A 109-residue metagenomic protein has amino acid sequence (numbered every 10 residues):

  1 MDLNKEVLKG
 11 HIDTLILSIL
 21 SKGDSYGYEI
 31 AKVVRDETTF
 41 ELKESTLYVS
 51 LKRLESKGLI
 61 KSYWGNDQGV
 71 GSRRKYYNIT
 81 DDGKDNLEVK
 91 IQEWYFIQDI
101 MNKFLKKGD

Functional and structural regions predicted by a protein language model:
M1-K5: Short, Lys/Arg-enriched N-terminal segment that forms or immediately precedes the first helix of a structured domain
E6-Y48: N-terminal helix-turn-helix DNA-binding core of bacterial DNA-binding proteins
S18, K32, V49, K61 (+2 more regions): A cross-family signal for key residues in well-ordered alpha-helices that form functional helical elements
R53: Alpha-helical DNA-recognition elements
K57-R73: Beta-hairpin "wing" of winged helix-turn-helix
I79-G83: Accessory beta->alpha helical hairpin/"wing" motif in late/C-terminal subdomains of nucleic-acid enzymes
K84-D109: Amphipathic alpha-helical dimerization/coiled-coil segments that flank or bridge DNA-binding/regulatory modules
